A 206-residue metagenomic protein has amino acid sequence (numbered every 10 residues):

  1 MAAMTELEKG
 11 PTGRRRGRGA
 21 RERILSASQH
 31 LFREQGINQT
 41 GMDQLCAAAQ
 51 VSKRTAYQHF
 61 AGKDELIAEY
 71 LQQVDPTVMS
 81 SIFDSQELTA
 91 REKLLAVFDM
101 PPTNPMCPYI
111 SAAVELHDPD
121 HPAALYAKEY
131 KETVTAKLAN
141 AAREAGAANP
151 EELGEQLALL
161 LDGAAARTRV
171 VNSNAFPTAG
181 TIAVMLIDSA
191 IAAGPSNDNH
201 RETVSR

Functional and structural regions predicted by a protein language model:
M1-Q35, Q39-A48, D64-A68: Basic, helix-initiating cap at the start of DNA-binding domains
L25, L95, E132-A139, G180 (+1 more regions): An amphipathic alpha-helix signature
Q50-F60: Short hydrophobic/aromatic patch on the recognition helix
F60, E65-V74, S81-I82: Alpha-helical DNA-contacting segments of helix-turn-helix folds
E69, M79-M106, G154-L157: Hydrophobic alpha-helical connector segments
E69, P122-N140: Short, solvent-exposed amphipathic helices
P102-L125: Amphipathic alpha-helical segments used for helix-helix packing
D120-K128, R143-R206: Hydrophobic/aromatic-rich alpha-helical bundle segments in the mid-to-C-terminal region
